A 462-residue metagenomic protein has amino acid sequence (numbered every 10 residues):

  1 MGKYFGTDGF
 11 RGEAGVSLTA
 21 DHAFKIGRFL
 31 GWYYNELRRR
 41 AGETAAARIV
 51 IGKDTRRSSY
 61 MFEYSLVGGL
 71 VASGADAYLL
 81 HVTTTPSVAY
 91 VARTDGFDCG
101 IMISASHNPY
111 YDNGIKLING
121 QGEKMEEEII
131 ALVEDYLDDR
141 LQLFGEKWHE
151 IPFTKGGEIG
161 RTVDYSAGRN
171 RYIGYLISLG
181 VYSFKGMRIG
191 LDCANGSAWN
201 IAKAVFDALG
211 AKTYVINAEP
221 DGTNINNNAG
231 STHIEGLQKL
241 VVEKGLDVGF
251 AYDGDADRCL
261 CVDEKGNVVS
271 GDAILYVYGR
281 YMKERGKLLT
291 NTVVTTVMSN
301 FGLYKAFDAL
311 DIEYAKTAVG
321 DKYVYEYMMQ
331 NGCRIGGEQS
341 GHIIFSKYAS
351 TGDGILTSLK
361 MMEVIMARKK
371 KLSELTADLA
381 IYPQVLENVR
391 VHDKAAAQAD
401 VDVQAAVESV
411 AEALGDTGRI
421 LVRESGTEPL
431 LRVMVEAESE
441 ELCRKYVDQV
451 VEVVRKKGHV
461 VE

Functional and structural regions predicted by a protein language model:
M1-G68, A72-S73, E158, T162-M187 (+1 more regions): An N-terminal, well-structured beta->alpha segment
F5-G6, I51, A77-V82, M102-I103 (+7 more regions): General beta-strand structural signal in soluble alpha/beta enzymes
D8, I51, V88, I101 (+11 more regions): Buried hydrophobic positions in well-ordered alpha/beta secondary-structure cores of metabolic enzymes
E36, R40, R48-D112, A204-V262: N-terminal small/polar loop signature for handling phosphorylated ligands or for N-terminal nucleophile
N113-K244: Gly/Ser/Thr-enriched, mixed-charge loops and adjacent short helices that form phosphate/oxyanion-binding elements
K124-E126, V215, N267-G286, G354-V364 (+1 more regions): Gly/Ser/Thr-rich active-site loops/lids in small-molecule metabolic enzymes that frequently grip phosphoryl groups
A131-I173, S178, E264-G337, I344-F345: Proline/glycine-rich low-complexity loops and linkers
V248, R285-E462: Phosphate-binding and adjacent anionic-ligand microenvironments
